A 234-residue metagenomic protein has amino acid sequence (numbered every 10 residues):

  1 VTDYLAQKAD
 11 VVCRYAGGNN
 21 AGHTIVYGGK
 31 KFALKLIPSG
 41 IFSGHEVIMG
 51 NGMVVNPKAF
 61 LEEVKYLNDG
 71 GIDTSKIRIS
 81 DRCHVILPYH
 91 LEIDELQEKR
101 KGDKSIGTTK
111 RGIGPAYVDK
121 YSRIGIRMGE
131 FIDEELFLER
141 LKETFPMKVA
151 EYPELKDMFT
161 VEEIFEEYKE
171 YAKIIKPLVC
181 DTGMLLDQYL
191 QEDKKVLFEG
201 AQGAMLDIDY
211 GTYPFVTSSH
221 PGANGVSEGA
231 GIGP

Functional and structural regions predicted by a protein language model:
V1-P234: Non-transmembrane, aqueous-exposed alpha-helical and coiled segments at domain scale
